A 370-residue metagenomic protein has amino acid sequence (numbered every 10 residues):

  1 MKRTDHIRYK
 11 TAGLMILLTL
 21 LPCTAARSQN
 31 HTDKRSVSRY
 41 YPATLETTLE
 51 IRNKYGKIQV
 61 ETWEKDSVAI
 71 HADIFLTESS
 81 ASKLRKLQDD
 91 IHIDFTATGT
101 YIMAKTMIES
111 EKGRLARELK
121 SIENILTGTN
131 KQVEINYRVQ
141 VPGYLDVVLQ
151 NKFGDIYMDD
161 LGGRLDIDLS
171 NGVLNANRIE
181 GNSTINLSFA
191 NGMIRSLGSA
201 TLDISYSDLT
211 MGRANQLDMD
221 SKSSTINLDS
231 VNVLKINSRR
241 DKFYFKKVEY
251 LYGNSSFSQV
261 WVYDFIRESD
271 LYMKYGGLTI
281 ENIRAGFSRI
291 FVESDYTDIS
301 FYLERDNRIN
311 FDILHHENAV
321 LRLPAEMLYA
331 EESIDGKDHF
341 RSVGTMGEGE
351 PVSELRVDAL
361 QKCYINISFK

Functional and structural regions predicted by a protein language model:
K2-K370: Intrinsically disordered, low-complexity terminal regions
